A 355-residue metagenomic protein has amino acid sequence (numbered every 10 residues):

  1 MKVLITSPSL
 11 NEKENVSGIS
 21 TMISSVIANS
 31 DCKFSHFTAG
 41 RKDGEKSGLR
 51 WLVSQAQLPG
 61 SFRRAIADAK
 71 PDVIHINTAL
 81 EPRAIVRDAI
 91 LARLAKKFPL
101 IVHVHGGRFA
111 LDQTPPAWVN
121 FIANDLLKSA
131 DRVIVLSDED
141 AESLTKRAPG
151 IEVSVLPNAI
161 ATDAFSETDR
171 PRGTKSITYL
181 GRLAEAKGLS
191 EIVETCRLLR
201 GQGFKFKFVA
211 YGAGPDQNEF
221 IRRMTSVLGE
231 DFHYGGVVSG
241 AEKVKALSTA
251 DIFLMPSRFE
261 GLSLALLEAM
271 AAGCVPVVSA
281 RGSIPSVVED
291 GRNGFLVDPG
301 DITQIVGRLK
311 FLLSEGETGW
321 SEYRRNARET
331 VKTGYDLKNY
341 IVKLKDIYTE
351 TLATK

Functional and structural regions predicted by a protein language model:
L4, D169-K187, V193-L198, V209-A213: Conserved donor-binding/catalytic core segment of Leloir-type glycosyltransferases
A79-R83, L100-A117, R132: A short, histidine- and acid-enriched strand-loop-helix "catalytic/donor-clamping" loop that lines the nucleotide-sugar
A123-S166: Donor nucleotide-sugar binding/catalytic pocket of nucleotide-sugar-dependent glycosyltransferases
I221-V238: Nucleotide-activated donor-binding/catalytic signature segment of Leloir-type glycosyltransferases, i.e., the conserved
R258: Aromatic "clamp/platform" in nucleotide-sugar-dependent glycosyltransferases that forms part of the donor/acceptor
V275-V278: Short hydrophobic beta-strand element within catalytic cores of glycosyltransferases and related nucleotide-activated
D290-G291, F295-I302, F311-E317: Conserved acidic donor-binding segment of nucleotide-sugar-dependent glycosyltransferases
T318-G334, Y340: A short, well-ordered alpha-helix in the C-terminal region of glycosyltransferases
